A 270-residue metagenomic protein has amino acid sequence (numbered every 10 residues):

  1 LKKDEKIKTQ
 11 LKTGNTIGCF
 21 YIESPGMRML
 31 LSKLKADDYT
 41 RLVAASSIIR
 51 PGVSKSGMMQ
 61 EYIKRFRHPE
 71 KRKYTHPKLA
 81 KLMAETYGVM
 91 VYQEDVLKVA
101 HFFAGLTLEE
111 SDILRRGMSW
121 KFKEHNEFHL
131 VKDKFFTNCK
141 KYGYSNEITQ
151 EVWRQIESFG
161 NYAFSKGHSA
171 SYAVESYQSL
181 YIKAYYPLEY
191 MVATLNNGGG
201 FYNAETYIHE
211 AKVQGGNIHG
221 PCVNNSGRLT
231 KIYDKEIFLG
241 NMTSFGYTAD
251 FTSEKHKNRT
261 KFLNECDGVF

Functional and structural regions predicted by a protein language model:
L1-F270: Noncatalytic, beta-rich nucleic-acid-contacting surfaces in large DNA/RNA-processing enzymes
